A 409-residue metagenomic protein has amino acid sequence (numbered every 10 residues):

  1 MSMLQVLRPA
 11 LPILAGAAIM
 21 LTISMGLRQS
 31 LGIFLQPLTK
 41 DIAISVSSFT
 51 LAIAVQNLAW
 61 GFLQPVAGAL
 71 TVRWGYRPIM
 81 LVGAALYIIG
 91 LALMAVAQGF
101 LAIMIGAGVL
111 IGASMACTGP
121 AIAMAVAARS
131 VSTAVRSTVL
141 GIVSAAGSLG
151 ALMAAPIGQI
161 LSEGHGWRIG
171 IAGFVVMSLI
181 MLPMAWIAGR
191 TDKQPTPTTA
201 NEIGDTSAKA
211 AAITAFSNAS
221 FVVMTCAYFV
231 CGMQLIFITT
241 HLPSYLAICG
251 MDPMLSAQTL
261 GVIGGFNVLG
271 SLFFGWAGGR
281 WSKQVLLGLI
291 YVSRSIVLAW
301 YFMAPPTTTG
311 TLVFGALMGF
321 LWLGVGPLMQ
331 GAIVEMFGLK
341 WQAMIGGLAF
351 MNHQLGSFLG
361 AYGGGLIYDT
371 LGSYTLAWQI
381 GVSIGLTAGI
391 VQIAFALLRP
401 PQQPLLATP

Functional and structural regions predicted by a protein language model:
L31-L35, N218-S271: Extracytoplasmic gate region of multi-pass secondary transporters
L38, C117-V131, G324-F337: Intracellular juxtamembrane helix-capping segments at the cytosolic ends of symmetry-related transmembrane helices
F62-L101: Conserved MFS/SLC helix-loop-helix module at the cytosolic interface between two early adjacent transmembrane helices
L63-Y76, S271-S282, D369: Helix-to-loop junctions at the C-terminal end of transmembrane segments in multipass secondary transporters
A102-T118, G310-G324: Hydrophobic core of transmembrane alpha-helices in multi-pass small-molecule transporters, especially MFS/SLC-type
A107-A145: Cytoplasmic helix-loop-helix junction between adjacent transmembrane helices in 12-TM secondary transporters
V143-K193: Helix-loop-helix hairpin linking two adjacent transmembrane segments in secondary transporters
I263, W281-A332: C-terminal transmembrane helical hairpin of 12-TM major facilitator-type secondary transporters
